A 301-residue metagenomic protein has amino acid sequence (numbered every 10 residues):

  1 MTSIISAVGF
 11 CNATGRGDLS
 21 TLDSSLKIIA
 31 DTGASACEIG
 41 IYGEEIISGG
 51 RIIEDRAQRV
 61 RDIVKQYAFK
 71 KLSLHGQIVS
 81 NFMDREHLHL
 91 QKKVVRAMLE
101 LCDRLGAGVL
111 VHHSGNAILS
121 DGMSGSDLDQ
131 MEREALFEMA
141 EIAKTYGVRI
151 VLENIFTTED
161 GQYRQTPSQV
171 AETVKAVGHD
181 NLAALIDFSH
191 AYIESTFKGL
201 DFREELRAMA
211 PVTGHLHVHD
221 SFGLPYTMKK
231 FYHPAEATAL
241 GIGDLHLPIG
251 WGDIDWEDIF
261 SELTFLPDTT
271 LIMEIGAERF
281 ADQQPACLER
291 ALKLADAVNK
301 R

Functional and structural regions predicted by a protein language model:
M1-A107, A183, L292-R301: N-terminal pre-domain/capping segments
M1-G9, L19, D23-T32, A171-R301: Histidine-acidic metal/acid-base catalytic patches
C11-R16, G40-E44, Q77-V79, G115-A117 (+4 more regions): Active-site beta-loop-alpha junctions enriched in small/polar residues
G17, T21, S48-R56, E86-A97 (+5 more regions): Alpha-helix N-cap and loop-to-helix initiation/capping positions
E38, S73, V111, V151 (+3 more regions): Conserved beta-strand positions in the central sheet of alpha/beta enzyme cores
E45-I47, F82, S120, D160-G161 (+3 more regions): Active-site-proximal flexible loops/turns
I53-Y67, A135-I142, T173, E205-A208 (+1 more regions): Catalytic-core regions built around general acid/base machinery
I63-Q66, D84-A184: Active-site acidic/histidine proton-transfer and metal-coordination neighborhood in alpha/beta enzyme cores
